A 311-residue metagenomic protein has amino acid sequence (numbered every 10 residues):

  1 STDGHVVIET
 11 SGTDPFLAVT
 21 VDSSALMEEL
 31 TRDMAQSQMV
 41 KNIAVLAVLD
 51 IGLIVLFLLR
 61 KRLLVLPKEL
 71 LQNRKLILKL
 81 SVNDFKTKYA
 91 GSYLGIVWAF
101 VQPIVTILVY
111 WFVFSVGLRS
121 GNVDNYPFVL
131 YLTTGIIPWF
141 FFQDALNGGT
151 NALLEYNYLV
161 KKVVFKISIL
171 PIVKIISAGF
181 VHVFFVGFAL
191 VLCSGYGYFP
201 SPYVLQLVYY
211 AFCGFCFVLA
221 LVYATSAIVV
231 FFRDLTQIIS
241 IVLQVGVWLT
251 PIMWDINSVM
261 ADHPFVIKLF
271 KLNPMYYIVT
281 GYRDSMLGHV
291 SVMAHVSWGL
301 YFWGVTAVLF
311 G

Functional and structural regions predicted by a protein language model:
S1-T2, K166: Short, proline-centered helix/strand-breaking motifs
T2-R32: Extracellular/periplasmic juxtamembrane segments that couple receptor/chemosensory ectodomains to their
R32-G311: Hydrophobic transmembrane alpha-helices and immediately adjacent juxtamembrane helices of multi-pass inner-membrane
